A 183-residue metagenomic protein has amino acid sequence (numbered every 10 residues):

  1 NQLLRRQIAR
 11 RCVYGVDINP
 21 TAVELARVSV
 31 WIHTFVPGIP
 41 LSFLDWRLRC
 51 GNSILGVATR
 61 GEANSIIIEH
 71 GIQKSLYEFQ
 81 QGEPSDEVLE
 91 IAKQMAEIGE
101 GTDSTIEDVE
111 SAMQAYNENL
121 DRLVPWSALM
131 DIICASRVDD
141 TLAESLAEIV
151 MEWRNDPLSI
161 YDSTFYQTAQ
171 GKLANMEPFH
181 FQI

Functional and structural regions predicted by a protein language model:
N1-I183: SAM-dependent methyltransferase catalytic region
